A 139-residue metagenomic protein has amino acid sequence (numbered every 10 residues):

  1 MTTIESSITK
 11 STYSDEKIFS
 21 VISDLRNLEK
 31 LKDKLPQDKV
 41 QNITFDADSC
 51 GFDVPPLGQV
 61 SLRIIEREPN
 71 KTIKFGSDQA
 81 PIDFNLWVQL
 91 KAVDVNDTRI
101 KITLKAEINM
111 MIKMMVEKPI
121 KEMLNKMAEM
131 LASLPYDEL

Functional and structural regions predicted by a protein language model:
M1-T44: Hydrophobic ligand-binding cavity/cleft-lining segments
T2-I4, F52, V95: Extended beta-strand/beta-hairpin segments
T3-E5, L57-L62, I82-W87: Short, surface-exposed coil-to-beta transition loops
I8, G51, S61-R63, K74 (+2 more regions): Beta-strand secondary-structure signal
T12-D15, I65-N70, Q89-R99: A short, structured loop/turn motif at beta-sheet edges
E29, K39-Q79, D137-E138: Glycine-rich portal/gate segments that line the openings of hydrophobic small-molecule binding cavities
L35-P36, A132-L139: Short, highly charged C-terminal tails/helix-capping segments
D78-K126, E138-L139: Beta-strand/loop substructures that line and gate deep hydrophobic ligand-binding cavities in soluble
